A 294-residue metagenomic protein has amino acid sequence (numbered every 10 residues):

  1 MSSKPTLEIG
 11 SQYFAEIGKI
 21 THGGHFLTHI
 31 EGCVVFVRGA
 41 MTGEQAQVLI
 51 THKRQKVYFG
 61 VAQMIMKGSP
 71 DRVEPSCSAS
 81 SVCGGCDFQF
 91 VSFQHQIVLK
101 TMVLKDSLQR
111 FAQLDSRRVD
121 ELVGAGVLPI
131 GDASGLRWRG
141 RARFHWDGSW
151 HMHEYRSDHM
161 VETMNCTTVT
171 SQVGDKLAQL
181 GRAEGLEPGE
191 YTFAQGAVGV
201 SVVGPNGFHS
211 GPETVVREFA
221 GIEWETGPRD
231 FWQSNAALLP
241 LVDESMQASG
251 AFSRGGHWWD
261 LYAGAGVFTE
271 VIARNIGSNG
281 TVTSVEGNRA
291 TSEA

Functional and structural regions predicted by a protein language model:
M1-A294: Accessory RNA-recognition modules of RNA-modification enzymes
